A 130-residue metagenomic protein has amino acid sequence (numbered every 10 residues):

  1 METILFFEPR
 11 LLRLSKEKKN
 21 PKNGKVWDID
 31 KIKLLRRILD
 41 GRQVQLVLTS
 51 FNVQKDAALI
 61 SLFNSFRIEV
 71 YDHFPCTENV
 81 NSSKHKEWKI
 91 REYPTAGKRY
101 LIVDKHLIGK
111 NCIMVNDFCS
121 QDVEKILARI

Functional and structural regions predicted by a protein language model:
M1-N81: Alpha-helical substrate-recognition element adjacent to the catalytic core
I60-I130: C-terminal cap/substrate-recognition subdomain and adjoining C-terminal extension of metal-dependent phosphatase-like
